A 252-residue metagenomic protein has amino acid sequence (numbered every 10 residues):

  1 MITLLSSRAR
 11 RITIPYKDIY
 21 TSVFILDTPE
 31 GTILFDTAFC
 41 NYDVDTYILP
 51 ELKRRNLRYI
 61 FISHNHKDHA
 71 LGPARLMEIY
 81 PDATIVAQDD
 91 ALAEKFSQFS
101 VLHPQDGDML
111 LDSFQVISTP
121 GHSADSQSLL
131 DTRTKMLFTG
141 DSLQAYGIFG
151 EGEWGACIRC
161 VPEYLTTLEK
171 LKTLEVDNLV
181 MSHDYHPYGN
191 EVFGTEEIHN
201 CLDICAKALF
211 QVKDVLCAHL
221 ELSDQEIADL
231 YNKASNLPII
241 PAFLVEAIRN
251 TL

Functional and structural regions predicted by a protein language model:
M1-P50, S128-G140, A145: Conserved beta-strand hairpin/beta-sheet module of binuclear metal-dependent hydrolase folds, prominently
R10-Y16, T37-C40, I62-S63, F114-S118 (+1 more regions): Short, flexible loop segments at the rims of nucleotide/cofactor-binding pockets, characterized by
S22, V44, G72, F193-E197: Residues at alpha-helix caps and immediate loop-helix transition turns in enzyme cores, especially N- and C-cap
I25-D27, G107-L137, T173: Core dinuclear metal-dependent hydrolase active-site scaffold
L34-A38, L57-H66, T84-A91, S118-G121 (+2 more regions): Active-site neighborhood of phospho(di)ester-bond hydrolases with catalytic His/Asp-centered motifs
F39-C40, A124-F210: Metallo-beta-lactamase
F39-D112: Active-site HxH/HxHxD metal-binding segment of metal-dependent hydrolases
T173-N178, Y185-L252: Accessory terminal helices/loops
